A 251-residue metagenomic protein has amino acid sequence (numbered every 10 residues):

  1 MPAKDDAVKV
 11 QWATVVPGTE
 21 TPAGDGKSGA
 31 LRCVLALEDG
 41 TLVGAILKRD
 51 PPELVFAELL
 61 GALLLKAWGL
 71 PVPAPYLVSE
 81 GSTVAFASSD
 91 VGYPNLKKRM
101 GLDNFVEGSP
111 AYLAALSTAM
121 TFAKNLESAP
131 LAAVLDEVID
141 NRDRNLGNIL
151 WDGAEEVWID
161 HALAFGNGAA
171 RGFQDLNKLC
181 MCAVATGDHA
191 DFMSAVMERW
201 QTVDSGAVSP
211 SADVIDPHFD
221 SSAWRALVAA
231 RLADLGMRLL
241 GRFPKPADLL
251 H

Functional and structural regions predicted by a protein language model:
P2-D103, D136-E137, N141: Conserved ATP-binding subdomain of kinase catalytic cores across diverse folds
L64-W68, F105-P110, L176-C180: Short, low-complexity, polar/charged sequence segments that are solvent-exposed and flexible
P75-E80, T118-A119, G187-M193: Short C-terminal domain-edge/linker segments immediately following a structured domain
L96-A119: Charged, glycine/proline-rich intrinsically disordered loops and linkers
A111-A170: Conserved kinase catalytic-core segment
E155-H251: C-terminal catalytic region of ATP-dependent kinase domains
